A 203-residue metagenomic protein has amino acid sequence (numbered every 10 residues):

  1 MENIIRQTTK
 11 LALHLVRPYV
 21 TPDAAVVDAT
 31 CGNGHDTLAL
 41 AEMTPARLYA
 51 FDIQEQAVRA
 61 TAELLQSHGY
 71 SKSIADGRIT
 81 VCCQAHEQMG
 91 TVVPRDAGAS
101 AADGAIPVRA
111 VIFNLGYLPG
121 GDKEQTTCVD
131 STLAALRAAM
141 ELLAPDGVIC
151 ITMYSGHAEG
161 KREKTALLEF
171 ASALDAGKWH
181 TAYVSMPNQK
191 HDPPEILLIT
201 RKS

Functional and structural regions predicted by a protein language model:
M1-A25, H35-L38, E42: S-adenosyl-L-methionine
T30-G34: Class I SAM-dependent methyltransferase "Motif I" SAM/SAH-binding loop
R47-D52: Conserved SAM-binding motif I beta-strand of class I
R59-A105: S-adenosyl-L-methionine
G116-A135: Mobile active-site "lid"/loop adjacent to the S-adenosyl-L-methionine
S131-P145: A short glycine-rich, Lys/Arg-flanked "PGG" loop and its adjoining helix->strand segment in the class I
D146-M153: Conserved beta-strand signature within the Rossmann-like core of class I S-adenosyl-L-methionine
H157-S203: Class I S-adenosyl-L-methionine
